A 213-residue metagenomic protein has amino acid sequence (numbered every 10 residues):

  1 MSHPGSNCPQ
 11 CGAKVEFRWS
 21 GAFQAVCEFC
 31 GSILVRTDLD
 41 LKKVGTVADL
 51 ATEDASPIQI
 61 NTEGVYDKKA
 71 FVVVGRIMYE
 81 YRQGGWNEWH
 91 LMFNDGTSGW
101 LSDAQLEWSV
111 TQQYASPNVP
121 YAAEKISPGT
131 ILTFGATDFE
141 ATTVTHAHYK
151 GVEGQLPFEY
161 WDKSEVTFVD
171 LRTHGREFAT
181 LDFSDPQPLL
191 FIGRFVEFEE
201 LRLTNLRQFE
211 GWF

Functional and structural regions predicted by a protein language model:
M1-D67, R76-E88, M92-F213: Mixed-charge, low-complexity intrinsically disordered regions
V73: Short acidic-hydrophobic catalytic motif
